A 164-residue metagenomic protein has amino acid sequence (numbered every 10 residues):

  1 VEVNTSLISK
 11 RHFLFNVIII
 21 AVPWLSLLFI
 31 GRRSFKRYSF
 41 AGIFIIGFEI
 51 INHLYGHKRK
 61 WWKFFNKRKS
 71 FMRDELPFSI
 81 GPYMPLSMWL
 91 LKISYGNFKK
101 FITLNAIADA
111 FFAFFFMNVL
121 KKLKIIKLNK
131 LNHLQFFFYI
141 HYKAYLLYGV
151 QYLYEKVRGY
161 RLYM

Functional and structural regions predicted by a protein language model:
V1-M164: Aromatic-rich, lipid-facing transmembrane alpha helices and their immediate juxtamembrane interface loops in integral
